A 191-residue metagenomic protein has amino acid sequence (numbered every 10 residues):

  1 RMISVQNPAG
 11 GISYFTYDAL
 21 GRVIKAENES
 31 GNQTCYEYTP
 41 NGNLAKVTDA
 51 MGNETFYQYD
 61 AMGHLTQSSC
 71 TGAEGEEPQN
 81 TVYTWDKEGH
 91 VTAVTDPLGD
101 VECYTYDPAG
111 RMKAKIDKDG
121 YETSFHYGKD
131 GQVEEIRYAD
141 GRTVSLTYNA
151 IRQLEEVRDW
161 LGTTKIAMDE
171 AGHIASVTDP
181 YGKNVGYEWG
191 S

Functional and structural regions predicted by a protein language model:
R1-N7, G11-N28, N32-D49, N53-D96 (+5 more regions): Beta-strand elements of repeat-based all-beta scaffolds
